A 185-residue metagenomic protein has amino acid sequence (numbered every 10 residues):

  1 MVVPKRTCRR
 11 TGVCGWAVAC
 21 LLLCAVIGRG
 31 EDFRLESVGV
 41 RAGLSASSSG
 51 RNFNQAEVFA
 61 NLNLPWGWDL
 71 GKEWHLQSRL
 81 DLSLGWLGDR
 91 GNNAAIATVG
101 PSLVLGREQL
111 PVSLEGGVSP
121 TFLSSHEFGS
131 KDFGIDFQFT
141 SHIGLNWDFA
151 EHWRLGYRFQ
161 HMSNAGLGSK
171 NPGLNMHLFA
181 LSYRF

Functional and structural regions predicted by a protein language model:
M1-F33: Cleavable N-terminal export/targeting peptides
G28-L35, G50, P65-L76, G91 (+2 more regions): Short loop/turn motifs that connect adjacent beta-strands in outer-membrane beta-barrel proteins
E36-V40, L76-L82, A97, V112-V118 (+2 more regions): Transmembrane beta-strands of outer-membrane beta-barrel proteins
R41-S45, D81-L87, S119-T121, Q160-M162 (+1 more regions): Outer-membrane beta-barrel pore domains and translocons
L44, L62-L64, L103-R107, W147 (+1 more regions): Residue-level signature of outer-membrane beta-barrel architecture
S45-A46, L87-G88, F128-K131, N164-S169: Extracellular loop and loop/strand-boundary signature of outer-membrane beta-barrel proteins
F53-E57, I96-G100, Q138-T140, M176: Transmembrane beta-barrel architecture of outer-membrane proteins
A56-A60, G173-F185: Outer-membrane beta-barrel "beta-signal"
